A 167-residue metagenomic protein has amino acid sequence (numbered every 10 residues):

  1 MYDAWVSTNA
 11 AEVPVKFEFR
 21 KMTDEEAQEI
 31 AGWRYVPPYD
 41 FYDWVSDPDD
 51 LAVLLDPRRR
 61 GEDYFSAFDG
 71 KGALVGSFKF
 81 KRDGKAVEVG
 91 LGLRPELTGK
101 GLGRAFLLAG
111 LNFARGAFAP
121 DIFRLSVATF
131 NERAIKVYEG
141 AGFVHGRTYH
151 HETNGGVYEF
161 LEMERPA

Functional and structural regions predicted by a protein language model:
M1-E25, A167: Conserved N-terminal entry element of GNAT/NAT acetyltransferase domains
Y2, P37, L55, H150 (+1 more regions): Class I (Rossmann-like) S-adenosyl-L-methionine-dependent methyltransferase catalytic domain, capturing the SAM-binding
N9-A11, L55-P57, K79, E152-T153: Short secondary-structure boundary/capping segments
V13, G61, V87, D121 (+1 more regions): Exposed loop/turn and edge beta-strand positions of beta-sandwich/beta-sheet ligand-binding modules
K16-E18, E88-G90, I122-R124: Residues at or immediately flanking beta-strands
K21-G90, R94-T98, L107, F113 (+2 more regions): Acetyl-CoA-dependent GNAT
L91-L108, A128-K136, G140: Conserved glycine-rich acetyl-CoA-binding loop
P120-I135, G140-A141, R147-A167: C-terminal "cap" of GNAT-fold acetyltransferases
